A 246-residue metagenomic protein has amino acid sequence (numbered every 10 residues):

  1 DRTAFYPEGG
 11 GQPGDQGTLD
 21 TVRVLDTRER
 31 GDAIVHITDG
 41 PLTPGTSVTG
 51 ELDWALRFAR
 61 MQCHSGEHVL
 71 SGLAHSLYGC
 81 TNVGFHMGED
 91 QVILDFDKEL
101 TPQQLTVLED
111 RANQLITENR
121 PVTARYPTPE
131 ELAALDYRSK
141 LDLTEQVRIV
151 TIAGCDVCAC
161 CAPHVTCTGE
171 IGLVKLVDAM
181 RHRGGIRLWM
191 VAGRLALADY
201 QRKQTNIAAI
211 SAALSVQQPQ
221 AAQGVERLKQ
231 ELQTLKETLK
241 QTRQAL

Functional and structural regions predicted by a protein language model:
R2, L52, F96-K98, T151 (+1 more regions): Flexible glycine-/small-residue-rich
A4-L19, T43-L94: Active/ligand-binding-proximal structured segments within catalytic/core domains that scaffold catalytic residues
P7-G11, R60-S65, P102-T106, A159 (+1 more regions): Ordered, soluble secondary-structure elements with a strong preference for glycine-centered loop motifs and nearby
G11-T21, G172-K175, T205: Extended active-site and interfacial segments that coordinate phosphate-rich ligands in large catalytic machineries
T21-A33: Solvent-exposed beta-strand/loop surfaces of large extracellular or lumenal domains
G31-G40, V92-K98: A generic structural motif
L56, G79-H182: Functional cores that coordinate and move charged inorganic groups
I171, V177-L246: Terminal appendage regions of diverse proteins
